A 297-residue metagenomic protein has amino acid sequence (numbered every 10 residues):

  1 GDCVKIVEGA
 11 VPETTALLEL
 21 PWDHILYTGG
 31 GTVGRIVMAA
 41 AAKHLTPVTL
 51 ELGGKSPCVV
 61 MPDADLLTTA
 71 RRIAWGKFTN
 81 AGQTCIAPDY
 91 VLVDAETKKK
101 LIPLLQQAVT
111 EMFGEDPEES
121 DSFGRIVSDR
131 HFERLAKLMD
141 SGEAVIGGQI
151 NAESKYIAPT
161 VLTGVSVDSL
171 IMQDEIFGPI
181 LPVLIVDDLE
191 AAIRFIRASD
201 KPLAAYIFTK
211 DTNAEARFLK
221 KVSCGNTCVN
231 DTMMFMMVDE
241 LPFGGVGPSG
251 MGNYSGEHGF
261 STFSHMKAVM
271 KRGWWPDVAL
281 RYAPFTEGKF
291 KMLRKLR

Functional and structural regions predicted by a protein language model:
G1-P12: PLP-dependent aminotransferase-like
A10-E13, G54, D187-L189: Short helix-initiation/N-cap motifs at beta->coil->alpha
T14, G34-R35, E215: Short, well-ordered alpha-helical microsegments
L18-E19, L52-G54, T84-I86, E119-S120 (+2 more regions): Short glycine-enriched loop/turn motifs at secondary-structure junctions
L18-E19, V37-A40, P103-L104, L219-K220 (+1 more regions): Short amphipathic alpha-helical segments
L20-I25, H44, A198-D200, S223-G225: Glycine-enriched alpha-helix->loop->beta-strand junction motifs that scaffold or abut catalytic
D23-H24, T32-V167, V229, L296: ALDH superfamily catalytic-core signature
V59, T110, Y156-R297: Conserved C-terminal structural/oligomerization subdomain of aldehyde/semialdehyde dehydrogenase
